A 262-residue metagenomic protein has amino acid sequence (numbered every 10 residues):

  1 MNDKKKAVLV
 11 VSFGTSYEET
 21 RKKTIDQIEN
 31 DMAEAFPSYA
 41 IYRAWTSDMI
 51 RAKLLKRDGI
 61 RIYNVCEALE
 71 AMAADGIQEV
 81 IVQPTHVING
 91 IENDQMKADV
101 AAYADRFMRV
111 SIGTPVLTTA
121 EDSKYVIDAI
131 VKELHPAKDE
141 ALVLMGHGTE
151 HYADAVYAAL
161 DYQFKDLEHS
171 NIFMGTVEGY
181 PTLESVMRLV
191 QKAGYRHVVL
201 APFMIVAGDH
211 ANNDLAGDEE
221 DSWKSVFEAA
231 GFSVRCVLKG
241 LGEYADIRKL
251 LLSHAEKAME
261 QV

Functional and structural regions predicted by a protein language model:
M1-V262: Active-site-proximal alpha-helix that buttresses catalytic centers in soluble enzyme cores
